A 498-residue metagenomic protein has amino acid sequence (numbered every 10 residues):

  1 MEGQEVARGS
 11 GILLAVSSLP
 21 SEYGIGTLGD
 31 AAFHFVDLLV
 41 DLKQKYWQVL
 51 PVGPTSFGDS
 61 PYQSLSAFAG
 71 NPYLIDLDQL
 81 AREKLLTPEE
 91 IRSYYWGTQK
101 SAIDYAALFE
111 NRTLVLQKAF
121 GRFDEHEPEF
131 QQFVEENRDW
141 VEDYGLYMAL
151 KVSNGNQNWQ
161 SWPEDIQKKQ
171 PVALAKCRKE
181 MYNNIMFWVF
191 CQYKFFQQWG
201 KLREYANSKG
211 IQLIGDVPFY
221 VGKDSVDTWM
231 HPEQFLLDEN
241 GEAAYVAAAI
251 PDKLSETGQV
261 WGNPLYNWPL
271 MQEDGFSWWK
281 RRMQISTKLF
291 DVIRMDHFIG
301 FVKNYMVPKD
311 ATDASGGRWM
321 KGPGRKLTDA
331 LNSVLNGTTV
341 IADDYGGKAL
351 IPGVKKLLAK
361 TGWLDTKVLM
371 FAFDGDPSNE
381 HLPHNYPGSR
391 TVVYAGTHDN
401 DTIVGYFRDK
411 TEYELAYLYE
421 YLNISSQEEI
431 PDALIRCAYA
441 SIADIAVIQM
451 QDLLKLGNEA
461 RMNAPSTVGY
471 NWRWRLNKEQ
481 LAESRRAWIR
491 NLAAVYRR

Functional and structural regions predicted by a protein language model:
M1-D37, D41-K43: Mature N-terminal, pre-catalytic/accessory segment of carbohydrate-active enzymes
E2-Q4, V40, I166-Q167, N207-K209: Acidic, mature catalytic/reactive cores of soluble proteins
G3-R8, A15, S21, D59-F196 (+3 more regions): Alpha-amylase-like alpha-glycosidases and glucanotransferases acting on alpha-linked glucans and related
D30-T55, K288-F290, A438: Catalytic domains of carbohydrate-active enzymes, especially glycoside hydrolases
D41, I166, W474, A487 (+2 more regions): Domain-scale activation on soluble regions of proteins
L50, Q212-I214, P218, V292 (+1 more regions): Outer-envelope exported proteins of Gram-negative bacteria
W188-V221: Conserved, well-ordered alpha-helix/loop/beta-strand core segments that scaffold catalytic motifs
